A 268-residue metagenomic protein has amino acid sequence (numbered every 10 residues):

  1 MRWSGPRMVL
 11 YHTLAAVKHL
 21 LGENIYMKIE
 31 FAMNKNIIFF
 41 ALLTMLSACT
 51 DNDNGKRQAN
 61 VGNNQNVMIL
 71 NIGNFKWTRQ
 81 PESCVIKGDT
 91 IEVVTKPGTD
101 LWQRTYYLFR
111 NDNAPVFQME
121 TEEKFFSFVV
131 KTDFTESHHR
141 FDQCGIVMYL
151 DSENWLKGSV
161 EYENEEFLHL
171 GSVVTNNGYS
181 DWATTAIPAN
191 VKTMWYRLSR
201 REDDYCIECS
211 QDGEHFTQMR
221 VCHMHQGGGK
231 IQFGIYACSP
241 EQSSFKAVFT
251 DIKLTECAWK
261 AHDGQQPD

Functional and structural regions predicted by a protein language model:
M8-L10: Intrinsically disordered, low-complexity segments enriched in serine/threonine/proline/glycine and often basic
N34-F40: Sec-dependent signal peptide recognition, specifically the positively charged N-region followed immediately by
S47-A48: C-terminal motif of bacterial Sec signal peptides marking the signal peptidase cleavage site
D51: Short, conserved catalytic or interaction motifs in soluble domains
G55-D268: Extracellular glycan-recognition regions
